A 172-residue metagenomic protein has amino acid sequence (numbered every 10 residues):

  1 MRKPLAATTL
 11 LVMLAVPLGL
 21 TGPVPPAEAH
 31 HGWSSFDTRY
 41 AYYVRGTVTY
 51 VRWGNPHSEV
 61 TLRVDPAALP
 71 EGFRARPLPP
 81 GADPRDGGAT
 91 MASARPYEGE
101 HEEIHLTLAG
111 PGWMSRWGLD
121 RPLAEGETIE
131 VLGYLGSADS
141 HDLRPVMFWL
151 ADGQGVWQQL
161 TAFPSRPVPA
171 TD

Functional and structural regions predicted by a protein language model:
M1-M13: Bacterial N-terminal signal peptides that target proteins for export
A15-P26: C-terminal segment of classical bacterial N-terminal signal peptides
A27-Y40: Short boundary/loop segments of OB/S1/cold-shock single-stranded nucleic-acid-binding domains
Y40-G54: Structural detector for short beta-strands of small beta-barrel domains
G54-A67: Short aromatic-glycine-enriched beta-strand elements
G88-M91, G99-L119: Beta-strand/loop nucleic-acid-binding surfaces
S115-V131: Short nucleic-acid-contacting surface segments enriched for D/E, G, S/T with interspersed K/R
G136-S165: OB-fold/S1-family single-stranded nucleic acid-binding modules
